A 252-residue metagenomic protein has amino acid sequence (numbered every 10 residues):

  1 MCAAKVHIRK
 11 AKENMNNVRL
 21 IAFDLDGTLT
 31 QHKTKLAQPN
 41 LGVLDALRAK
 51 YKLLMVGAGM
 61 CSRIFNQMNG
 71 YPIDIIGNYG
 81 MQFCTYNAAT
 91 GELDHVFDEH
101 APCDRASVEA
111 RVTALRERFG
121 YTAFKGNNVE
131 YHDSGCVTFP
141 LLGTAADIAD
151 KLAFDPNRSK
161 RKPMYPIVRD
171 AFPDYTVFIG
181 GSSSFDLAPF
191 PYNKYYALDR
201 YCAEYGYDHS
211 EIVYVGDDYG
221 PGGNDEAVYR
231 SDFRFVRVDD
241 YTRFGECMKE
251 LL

Functional and structural regions predicted by a protein language model:
M1-F23, P39-G42, A46: Non-catalytic pre-domain segments flanking phosphatase-related domains
M15-V18, K50, P72, S134 (+1 more regions): A general structural motif
N16-N17, L36, A188-F190, Y195-L252: Mg2+-dependent phosphoryl-transfer enzymes with acidic/Ser/Thr/Gly-rich catalytic loops
N17-T34, D225: Asp-based phosphoryl-transfer active-site loop
I21-F23, I75, Y214-V215: Residue-level marker for buried hydrophobic side chains located in beta-strands that build the well-ordered beta-sheet
T34-G126: Active-site phosphate-binding/coordination module
R118, A123-V213, N224: Conserved acidic, metal-coordinating active-site core of Asp-based, Mg2+-dependent phosphoryl-transfer enzymes
